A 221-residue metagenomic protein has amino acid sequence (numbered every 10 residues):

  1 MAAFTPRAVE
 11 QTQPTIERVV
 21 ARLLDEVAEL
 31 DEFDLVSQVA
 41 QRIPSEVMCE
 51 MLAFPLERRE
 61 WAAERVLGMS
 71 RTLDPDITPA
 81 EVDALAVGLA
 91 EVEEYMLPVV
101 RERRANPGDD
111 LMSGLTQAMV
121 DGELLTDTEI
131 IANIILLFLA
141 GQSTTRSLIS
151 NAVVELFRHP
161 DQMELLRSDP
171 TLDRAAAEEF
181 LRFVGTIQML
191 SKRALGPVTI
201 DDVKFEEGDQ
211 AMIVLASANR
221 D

Functional and structural regions predicted by a protein language model:
M1-D221: Cytochrome P450
